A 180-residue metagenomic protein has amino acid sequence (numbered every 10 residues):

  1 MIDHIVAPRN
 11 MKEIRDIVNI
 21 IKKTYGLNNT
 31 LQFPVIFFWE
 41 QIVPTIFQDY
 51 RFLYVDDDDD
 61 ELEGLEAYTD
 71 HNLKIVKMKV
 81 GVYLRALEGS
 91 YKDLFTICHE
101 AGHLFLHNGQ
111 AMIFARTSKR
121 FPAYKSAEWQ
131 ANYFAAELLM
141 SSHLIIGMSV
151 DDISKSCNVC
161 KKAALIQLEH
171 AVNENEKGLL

Functional and structural regions predicted by a protein language model:
M1-L180: Active-site hotspot residues in diverse enzymes, especially metal/ion-binding acidic/histidine motifs
